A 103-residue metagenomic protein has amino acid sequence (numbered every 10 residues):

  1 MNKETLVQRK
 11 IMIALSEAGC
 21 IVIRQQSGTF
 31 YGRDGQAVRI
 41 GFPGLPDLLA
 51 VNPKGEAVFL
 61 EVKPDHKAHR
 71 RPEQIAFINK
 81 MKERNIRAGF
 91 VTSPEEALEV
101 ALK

Functional and structural regions predicted by a protein language model:
M1-K103: Catalytic phosphate/metal-binding cores of nucleic-acid and nucleotide-processing enzymes, i.e., regions that mediate
